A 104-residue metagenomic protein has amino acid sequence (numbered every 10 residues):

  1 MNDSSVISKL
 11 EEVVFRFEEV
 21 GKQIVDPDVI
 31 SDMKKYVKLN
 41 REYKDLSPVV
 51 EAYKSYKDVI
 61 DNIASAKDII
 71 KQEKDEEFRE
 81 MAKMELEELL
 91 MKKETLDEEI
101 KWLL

Functional and structural regions predicted by a protein language model:
M1-L104: Charged, heptad-repeat coiled-coil alpha-helices that serve as long linker/dimerization "arms" in large NTP-dependent
